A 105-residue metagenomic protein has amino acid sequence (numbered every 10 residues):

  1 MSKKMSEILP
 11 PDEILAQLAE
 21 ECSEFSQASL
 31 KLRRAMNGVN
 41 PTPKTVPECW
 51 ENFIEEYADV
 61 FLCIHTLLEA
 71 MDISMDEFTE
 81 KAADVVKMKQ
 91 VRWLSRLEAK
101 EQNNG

Functional and structural regions predicted by a protein language model:
M1-G105: Flexible "arm" and connector segments at domain edges
